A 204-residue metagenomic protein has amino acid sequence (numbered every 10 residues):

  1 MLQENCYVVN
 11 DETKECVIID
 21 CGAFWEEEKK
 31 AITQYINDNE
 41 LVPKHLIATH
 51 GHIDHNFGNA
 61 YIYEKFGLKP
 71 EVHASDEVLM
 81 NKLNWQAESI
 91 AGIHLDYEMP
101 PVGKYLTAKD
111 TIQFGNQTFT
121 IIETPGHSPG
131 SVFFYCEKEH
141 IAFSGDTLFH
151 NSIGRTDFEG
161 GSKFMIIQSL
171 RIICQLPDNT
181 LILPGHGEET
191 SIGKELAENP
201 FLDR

Functional and structural regions predicted by a protein language model:
M1-N39, F133-G145: Conserved beta-strand hairpin/beta-sheet module of binuclear metal-dependent hydrolase folds, prominently
L2-Q3, H73, M99, S128: Short, basic and Ser/Thr-rich N-terminal targeting/leader segments
V17, I47, P70, F143 (+1 more regions): Residue-level marker for buried hydrophobic side chains located in beta-strands that build the well-ordered beta-sheet
I18-D20, H45-A48, I121-E123: Short catalytic-loop micro-motif centered on adjacent basic/acidic residues
A23-F24, A87-S89, T111, Q117-R204: Metallo-beta-lactamase
A23-K29, T33-I112, A197-F201: Active-site HxH/HxHxD metal-binding segment of metal-dependent hydrolases
